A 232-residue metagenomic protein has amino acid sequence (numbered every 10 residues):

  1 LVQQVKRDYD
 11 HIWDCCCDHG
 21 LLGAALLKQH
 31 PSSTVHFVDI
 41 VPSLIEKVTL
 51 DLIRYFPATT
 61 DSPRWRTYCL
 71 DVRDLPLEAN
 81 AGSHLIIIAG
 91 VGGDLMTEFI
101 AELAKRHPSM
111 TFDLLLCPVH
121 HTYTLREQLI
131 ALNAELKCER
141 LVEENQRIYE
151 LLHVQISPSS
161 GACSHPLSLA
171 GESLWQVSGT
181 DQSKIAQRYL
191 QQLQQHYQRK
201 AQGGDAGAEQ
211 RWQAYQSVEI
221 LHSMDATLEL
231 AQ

Functional and structural regions predicted by a protein language model:
L1-D8: Conserved alpha-helix/loop element of class I SAM-dependent methyltransferases that forms part of the SAM/SAH-binding
D8, A81-G82: Alpha-helix C-terminal capping/helix-to-coil transition sites in glycosyltransferase folds
D8-D18: Conserved class I S-adenosyl-L-methionine
G20, A24: Glycine-rich SAM-binding Motif I of class I
L27-K28: Gly/Ala-rich phosphate-binding loop of Rossmann-like dinucleotide-binding domains, activating on the conserved
T34-D39: Conserved SAM-binding motif I beta-strand of class I
S43-N80: S-adenosyl-L-methionine
D74-P76, S83-I88, D94-Q232: Class I S-adenosyl-L-methionine
